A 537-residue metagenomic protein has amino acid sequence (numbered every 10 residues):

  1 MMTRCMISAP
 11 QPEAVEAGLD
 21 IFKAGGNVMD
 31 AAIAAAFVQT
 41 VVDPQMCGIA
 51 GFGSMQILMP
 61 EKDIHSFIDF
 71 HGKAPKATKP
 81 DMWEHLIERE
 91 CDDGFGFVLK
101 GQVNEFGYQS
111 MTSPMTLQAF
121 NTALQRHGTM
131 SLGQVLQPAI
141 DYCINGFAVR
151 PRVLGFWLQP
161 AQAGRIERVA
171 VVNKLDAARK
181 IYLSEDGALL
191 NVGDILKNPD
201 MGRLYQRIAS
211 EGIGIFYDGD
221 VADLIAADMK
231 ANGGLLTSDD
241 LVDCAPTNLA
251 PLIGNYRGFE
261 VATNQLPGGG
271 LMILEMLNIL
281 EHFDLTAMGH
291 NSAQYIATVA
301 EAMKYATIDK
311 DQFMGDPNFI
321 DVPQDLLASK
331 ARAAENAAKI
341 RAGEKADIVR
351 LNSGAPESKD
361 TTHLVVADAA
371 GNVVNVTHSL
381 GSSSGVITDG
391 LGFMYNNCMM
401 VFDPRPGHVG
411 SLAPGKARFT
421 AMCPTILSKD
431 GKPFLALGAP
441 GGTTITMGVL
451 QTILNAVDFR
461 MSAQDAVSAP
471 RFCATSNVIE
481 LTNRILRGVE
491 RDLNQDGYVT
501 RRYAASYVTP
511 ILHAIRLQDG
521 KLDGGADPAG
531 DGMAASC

Functional and structural regions predicted by a protein language model:
M1-E16, D20, V28-E211, F216-D218 (+3 more regions): Noncatalytic scaffold domains of N-terminal-nucleophile
V41-Q45, G51-A74, R89, L235-T237 (+2 more regions): Active-site rim segments in enzyme catalytic domains, especially the processed small/beta chain of N-terminal
C47-G48, F52-M59, T362-A367, P424-I426 (+2 more regions): Short beta-strand scaffold segments in enzyme catalytic cores
T247-N248, S358-T361, T420-M422: Short, small/polar residue-rich loop motifs at catalytic or cofactor-binding pockets
A262-G270, T361-V365, N375-I387, A439-T446 (+1 more regions): Glycine-rich phosphate/pyrophosphate-binding beta-alpha loops
H282-S379, A504: Internal maturation/activation junctions in enzymes
A370, K416, V449, D458-Y507: Extended C-terminal subregions enriched in glycine
